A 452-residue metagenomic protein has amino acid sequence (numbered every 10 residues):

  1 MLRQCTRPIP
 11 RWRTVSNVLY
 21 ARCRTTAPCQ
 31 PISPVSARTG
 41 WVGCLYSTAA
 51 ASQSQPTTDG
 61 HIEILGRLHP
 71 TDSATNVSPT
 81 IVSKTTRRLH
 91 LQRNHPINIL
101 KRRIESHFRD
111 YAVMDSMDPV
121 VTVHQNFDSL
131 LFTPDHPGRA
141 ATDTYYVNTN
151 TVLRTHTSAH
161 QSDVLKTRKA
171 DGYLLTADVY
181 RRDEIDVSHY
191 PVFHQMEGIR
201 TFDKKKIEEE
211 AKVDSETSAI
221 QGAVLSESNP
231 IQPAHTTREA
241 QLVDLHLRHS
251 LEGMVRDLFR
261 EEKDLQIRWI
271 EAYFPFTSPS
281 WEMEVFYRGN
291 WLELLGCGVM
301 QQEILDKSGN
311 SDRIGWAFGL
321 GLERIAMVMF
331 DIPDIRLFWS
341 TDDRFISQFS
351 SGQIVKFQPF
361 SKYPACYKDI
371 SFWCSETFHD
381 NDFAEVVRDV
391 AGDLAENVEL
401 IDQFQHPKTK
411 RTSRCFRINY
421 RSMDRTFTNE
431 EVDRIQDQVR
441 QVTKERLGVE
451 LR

Functional and structural regions predicted by a protein language model:
L2-C5, R11-W12, P31, W41 (+6 more regions): Class II aminoacyl-tRNA synthetase-like tRNA-binding/catalytic domains
V18-C44, A50: N-terminal chloroplast transit peptides
V77-L89, Q221-R238, A365-K368: A short, surface-exposed helix-loop junction/capping segment
K101-E105, R109, R248-R256, A384-R388 (+2 more regions): Generic solvent-exposed, charged/amphipathic alpha-helical segments that serve as macromolecular interface scaffolds
D115-A141, H249, D257, E261-R288 (+1 more regions): Beta-rich nucleic-acid/ligand-interaction surfaces
H124, R139-V147, V152, H156-P191 (+5 more regions): Prokaryote-biased recognition of long, low-complexity C-terminal linker/tail segments that are poorly structured
F202-V224: Internal, charge-rich low-complexity segments
I270-R452: A carboxyl-terminal module marker
